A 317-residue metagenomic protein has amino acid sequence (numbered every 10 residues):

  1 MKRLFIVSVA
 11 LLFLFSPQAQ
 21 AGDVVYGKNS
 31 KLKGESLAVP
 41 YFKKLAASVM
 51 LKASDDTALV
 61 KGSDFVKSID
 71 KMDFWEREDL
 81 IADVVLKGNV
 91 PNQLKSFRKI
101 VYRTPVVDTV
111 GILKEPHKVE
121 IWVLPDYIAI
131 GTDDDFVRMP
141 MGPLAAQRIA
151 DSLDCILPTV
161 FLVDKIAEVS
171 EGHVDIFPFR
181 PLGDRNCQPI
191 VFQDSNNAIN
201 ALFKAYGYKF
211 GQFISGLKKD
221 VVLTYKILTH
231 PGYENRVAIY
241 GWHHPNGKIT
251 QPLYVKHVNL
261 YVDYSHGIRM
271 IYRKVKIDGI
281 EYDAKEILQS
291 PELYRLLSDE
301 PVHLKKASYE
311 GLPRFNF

Functional and structural regions predicted by a protein language model:
M1-V24: Bacterial Sec-dependent N-terminal signal peptides
W75, P91, K114, F136-L144 (+2 more regions): Soluble non-cytosolic domains of exported or imported proteins
G88-L124: Conserved oxyanion/phosphate-binding beta-strand-loop segments in alpha/beta enzyme cores
I130-M139, S152-L153, K256-H257: Second-shell loop/turn segments in exported
P143-Q212, M270: Conserved hydrophobic ligand-interaction patch in extracellular adhesion modules
N200-Y264: Extracellular C-type lectin-like domains
Y261-F317: Low-complexity, Gly/Ser/Thr/Pro-rich intrinsically disordered linker/tail segments
